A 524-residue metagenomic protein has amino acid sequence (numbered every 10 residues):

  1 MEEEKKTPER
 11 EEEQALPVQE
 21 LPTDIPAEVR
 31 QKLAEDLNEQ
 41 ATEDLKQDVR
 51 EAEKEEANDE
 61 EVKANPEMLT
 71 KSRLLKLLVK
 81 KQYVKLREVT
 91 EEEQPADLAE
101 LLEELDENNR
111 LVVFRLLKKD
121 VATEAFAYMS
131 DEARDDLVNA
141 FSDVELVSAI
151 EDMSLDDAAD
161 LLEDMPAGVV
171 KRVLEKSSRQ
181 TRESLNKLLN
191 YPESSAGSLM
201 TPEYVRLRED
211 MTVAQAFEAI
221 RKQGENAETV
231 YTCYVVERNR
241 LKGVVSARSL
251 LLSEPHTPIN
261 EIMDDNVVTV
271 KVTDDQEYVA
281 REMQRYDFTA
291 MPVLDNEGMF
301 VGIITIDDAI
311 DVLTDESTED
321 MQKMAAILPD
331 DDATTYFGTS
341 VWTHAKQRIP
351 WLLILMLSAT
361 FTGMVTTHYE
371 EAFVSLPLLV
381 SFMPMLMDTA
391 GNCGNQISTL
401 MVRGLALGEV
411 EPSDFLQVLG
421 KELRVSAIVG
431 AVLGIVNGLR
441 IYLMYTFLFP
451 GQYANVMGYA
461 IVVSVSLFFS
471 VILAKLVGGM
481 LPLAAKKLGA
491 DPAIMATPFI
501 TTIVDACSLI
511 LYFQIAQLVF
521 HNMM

Functional and structural regions predicted by a protein language model:
E2-D331: Hydrophobic packing positions in regular secondary-structure scaffolds
P95, W351-A359, F382, L386 (+13 more regions): Alpha-helical transmembrane segments in multi-pass membrane proteins
D308-H344, N395-G420: Non-transmembrane, extramembrane segments of multi-pass ion/lipid transporters
G338-Q347, E411-S426, M457, I461 (+1 more regions): Membrane-interface segments at loop-to-transmembrane junctions
M356-F373, V436-G451: Juxtamembrane "helix exit" motif at the C-terminal ends of alpha-helical transmembrane segments in multi-pass membrane
H368-F382, F449-V462: Membrane-water interface of transmembrane alpha-helices in multipass transporters/channels
S381, N395-A406, P482-K486, T497-P498 (+1 more regions): Re-entrant/interfacial helical elements at transmembrane boundaries that shape and gate the permeation pathway
F415-R440, M444-Y445, F449-Q452: Short alpha-helical transmembrane segments in multi-pass integral membrane proteins
